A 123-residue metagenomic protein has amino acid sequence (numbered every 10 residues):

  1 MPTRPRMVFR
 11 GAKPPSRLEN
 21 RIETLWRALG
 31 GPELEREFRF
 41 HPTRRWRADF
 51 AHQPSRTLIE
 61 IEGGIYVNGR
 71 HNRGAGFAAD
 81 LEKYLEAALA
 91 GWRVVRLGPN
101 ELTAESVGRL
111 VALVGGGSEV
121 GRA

Functional and structural regions predicted by a protein language model:
M1-A123: Nucleic-acid endo/exonuclease domains
